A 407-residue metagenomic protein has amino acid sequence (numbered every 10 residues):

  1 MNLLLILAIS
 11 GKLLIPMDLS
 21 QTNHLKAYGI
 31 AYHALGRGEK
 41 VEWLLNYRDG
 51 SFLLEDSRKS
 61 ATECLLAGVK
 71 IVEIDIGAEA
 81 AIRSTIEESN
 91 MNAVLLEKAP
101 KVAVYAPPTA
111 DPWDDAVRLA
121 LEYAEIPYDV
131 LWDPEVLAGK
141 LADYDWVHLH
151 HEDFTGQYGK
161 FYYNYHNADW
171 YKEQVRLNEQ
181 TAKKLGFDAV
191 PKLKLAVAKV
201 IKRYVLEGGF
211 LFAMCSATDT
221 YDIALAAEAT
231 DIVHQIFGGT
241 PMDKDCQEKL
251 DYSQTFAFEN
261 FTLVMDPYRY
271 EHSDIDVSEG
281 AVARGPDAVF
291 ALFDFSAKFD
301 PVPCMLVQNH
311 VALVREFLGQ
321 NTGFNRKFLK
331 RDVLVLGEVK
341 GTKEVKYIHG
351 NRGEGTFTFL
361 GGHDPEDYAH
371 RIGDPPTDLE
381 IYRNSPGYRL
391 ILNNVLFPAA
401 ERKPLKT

Functional and structural regions predicted by a protein language model:
L3-S10: Hydrophobic alpha-helical targeting segments used for export or membrane insertion
S10-D115, A124-I126, A369: Hydrophobic targeting/anchoring helices
G11-P16, T22-L53, D231, F328-T407: Extracellular ligand-binding/catalytic regions of CAZymes and related secreted enzymes and adhesion modules
K12-L13, D18-T22, F52-L53, S57-T62 (+2 more regions): Helical hinge/lid and interdomain linker segments adjacent to catalytic or ligand-binding clefts that mediate domain
T85-N90, P134-V136, T342-K346: Alpha-helical scaffolding within the catalytic cores of extracellular/periplasmic polymer-degrading hydrolases
D115, E122, D219, K249-I372: Catalytic beta-strand/loop cores that center a nucleophilic Ser/Cys/Thr and support acyl-enzyme chemistry
Y171-K172, G186-F187, K194, L225-A229 (+3 more regions): Catalytic cores of eukaryotic secretory-pathway lumenal/extracellular enzymes that build and remodel glycoconjugates
V205-L206, A226, V233-I236, F258 (+1 more regions): Non-catalytic, alpha-helical, charged scaffold/linker segments that couple or flank catalytic or architectural cores
